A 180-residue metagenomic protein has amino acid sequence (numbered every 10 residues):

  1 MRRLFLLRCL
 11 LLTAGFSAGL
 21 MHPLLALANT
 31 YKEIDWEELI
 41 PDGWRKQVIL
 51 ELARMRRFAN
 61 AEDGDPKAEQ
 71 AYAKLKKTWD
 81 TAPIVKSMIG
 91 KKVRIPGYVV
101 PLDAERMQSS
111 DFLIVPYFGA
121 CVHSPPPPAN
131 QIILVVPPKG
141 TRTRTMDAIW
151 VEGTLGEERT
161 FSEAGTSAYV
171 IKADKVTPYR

Functional and structural regions predicted by a protein language model:
M1-R2: N-terminal secretory signal peptides that target proteins for export/translocation
F5-L11: N-terminal export leaders
L11-G15, G97: Glycine-centered small-residue hotspots that permit tight backbone geometry or close packing
F16-L25: C-terminal segment of classical bacterial N-terminal signal peptides
L24-R180: OB-fold and OB-like single-stranded nucleic-acid-recognition modules and their adjacent interaction interfaces
